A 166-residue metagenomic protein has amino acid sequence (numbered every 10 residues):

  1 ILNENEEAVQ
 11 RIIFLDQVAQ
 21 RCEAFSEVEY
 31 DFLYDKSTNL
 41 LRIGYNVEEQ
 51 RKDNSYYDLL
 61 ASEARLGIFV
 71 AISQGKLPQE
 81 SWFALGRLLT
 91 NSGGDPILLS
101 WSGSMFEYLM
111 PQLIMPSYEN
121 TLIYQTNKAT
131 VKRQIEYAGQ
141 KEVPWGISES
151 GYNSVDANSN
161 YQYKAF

Functional and structural regions predicted by a protein language model:
I1-F166: Ser/Thr/Asn(+Pro)-rich, low-complexity disordered segments
